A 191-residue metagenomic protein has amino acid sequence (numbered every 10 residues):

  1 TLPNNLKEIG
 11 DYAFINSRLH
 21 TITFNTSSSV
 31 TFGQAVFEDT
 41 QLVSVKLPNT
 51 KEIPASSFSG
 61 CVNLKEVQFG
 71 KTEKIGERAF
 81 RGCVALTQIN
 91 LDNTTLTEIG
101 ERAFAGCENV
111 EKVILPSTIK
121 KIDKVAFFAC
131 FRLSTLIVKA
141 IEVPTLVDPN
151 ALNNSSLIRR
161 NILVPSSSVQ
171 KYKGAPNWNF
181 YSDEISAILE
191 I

Functional and structural regions predicted by a protein language model:
T1-E8, S17-T31, T40-E52, V62-K74 (+5 more regions): Structural signature of tandem-repeat unit edges
G10-A13, G33-V36, P54-S57, G76-A79 (+3 more regions): Consensus positions within tandem repeat domains that build extended binding/scaffold surfaces
I15, E38, K173-G174: Short polybasic/polar patches that bind polyanions
L19, F58, F80, F104 (+3 more regions): Residue-level signal for functionally critical sites in structured catalytic/ligand-binding pockets
D148-N154, Q170-S182: Short, aromatic/basic amphipathic alpha-helical patches
